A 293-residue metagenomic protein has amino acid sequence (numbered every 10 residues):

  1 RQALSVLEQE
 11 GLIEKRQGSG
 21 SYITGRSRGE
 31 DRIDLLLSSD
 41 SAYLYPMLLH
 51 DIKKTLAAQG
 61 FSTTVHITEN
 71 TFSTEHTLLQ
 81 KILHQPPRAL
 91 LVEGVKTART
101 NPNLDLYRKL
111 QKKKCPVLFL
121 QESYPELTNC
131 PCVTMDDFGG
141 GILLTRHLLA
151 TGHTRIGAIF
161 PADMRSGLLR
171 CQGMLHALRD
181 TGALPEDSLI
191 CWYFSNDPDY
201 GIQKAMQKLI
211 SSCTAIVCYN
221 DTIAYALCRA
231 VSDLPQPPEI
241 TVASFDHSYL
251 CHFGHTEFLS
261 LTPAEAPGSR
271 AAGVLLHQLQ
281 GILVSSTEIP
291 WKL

Functional and structural regions predicted by a protein language model:
R1-E30: N-terminal helix-turn-helix DNA-binding module of bacterial transcription factors
T24, R28-R146, M206-S211, A215: Alpha-helical recognition/docking segments in bacterial nutrient-uptake and carbohydrate-utilization systems
D34-L36, G157, V217, A243: Short, well-ordered beta-strand segments
Y43-A58, G140-L143, R165-P185, A226 (+1 more regions): Short, solvent-exposed amphipathic alpha-helices that sit in or adjacent to ligand/effector-binding or catalytic
L56-T68, I156-A158, L175-Y200: Short beta-strand elements in bilobed, periplasmic/extracellular small-molecule ligand-binding domains
D137, G167, Y219-D221: Helix N-cap/beta->alpha junction signal
I142-G182, S285-L293: An alpha-beta-alpha
E186, Q203-L293: Flexible loop/turn connectors
